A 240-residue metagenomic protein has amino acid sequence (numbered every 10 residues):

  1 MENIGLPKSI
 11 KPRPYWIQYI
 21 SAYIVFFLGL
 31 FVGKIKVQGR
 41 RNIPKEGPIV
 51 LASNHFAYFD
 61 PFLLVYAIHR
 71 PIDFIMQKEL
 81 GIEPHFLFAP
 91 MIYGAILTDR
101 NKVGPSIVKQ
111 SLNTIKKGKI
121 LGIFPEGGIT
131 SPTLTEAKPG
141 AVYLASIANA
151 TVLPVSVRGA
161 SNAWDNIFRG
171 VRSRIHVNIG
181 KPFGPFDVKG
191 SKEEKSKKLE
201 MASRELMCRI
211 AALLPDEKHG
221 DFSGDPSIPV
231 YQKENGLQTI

Functional and structural regions predicted by a protein language model:
M1-W16, S106-I240: Non-catalytic C-terminal accessory region of glycerolipid acyltransferases and related lyso-lipid remodeling enzymes
E2-G39, L63, P84-Y93: A transmembrane-helix-recognition feature enriched in membrane-embedded lipid enzymes and envelope glyco-/phospholipid
P7, L30, I43-K102, Q110: Catalytic core of membrane glycerolipid acyltransferases/transacylases, capturing the structured, soluble-facing
I24-V25, I92-T98, F124-I129: Short, basic, glycine/proline-bearing loop/turn elements
V25, L64, A141-A145: Short amphipathic alpha-helical segments and helix-helix/interface helices
I35, I72, L121: Hydrophobic anchor at the start of a short beta-strand that flanks the dinucleotide cofactor-binding loop
G39, N54, M76-Q77, F124-P125 (+1 more regions): A secondary-structure boundary/capping signal
R41, K78, D99, S156 (+1 more regions): Residues at the C-termini of beta-strands that transition into short coil/loop
